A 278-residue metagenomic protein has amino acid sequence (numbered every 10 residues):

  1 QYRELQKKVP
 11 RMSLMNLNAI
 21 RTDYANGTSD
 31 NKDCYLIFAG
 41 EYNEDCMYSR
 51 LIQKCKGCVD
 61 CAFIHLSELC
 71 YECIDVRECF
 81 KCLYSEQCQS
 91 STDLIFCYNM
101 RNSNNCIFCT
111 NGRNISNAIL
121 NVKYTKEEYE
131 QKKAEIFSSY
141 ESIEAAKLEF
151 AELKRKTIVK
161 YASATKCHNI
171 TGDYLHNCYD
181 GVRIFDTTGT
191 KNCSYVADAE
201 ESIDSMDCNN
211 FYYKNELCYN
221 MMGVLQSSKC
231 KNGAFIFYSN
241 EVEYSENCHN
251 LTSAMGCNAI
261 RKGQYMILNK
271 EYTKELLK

Functional and structural regions predicted by a protein language model:
Q1-K278: Long, distal/terminal scaffolding or interaction modules with repetitive or compositionally biased sequence
